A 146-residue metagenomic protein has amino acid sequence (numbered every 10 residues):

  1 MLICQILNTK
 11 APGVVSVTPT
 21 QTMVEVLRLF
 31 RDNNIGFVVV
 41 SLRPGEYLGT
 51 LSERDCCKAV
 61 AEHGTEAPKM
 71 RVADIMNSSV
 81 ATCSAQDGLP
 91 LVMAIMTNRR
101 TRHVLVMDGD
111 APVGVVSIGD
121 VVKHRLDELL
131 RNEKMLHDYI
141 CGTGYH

Functional and structural regions predicted by a protein language model:
M1-P12, S52-A81, G88-T97, I118-H146: Tandem CBS (Bateman) regulatory domains
I3, R43-P44: Residue-level detector of transmembrane insertion/anchoring sites
S16-I35, V40-L42, T82-R100, V106-M107: The conserved cystathionine-beta-synthase
V38, G49-R54, R102, V113-V121: Short hydrophobic beta-strand motif reused across regulatory alpha/beta modules
Y47-L48, S84: Short active-site-adjacent helix-start/loop capping segments
